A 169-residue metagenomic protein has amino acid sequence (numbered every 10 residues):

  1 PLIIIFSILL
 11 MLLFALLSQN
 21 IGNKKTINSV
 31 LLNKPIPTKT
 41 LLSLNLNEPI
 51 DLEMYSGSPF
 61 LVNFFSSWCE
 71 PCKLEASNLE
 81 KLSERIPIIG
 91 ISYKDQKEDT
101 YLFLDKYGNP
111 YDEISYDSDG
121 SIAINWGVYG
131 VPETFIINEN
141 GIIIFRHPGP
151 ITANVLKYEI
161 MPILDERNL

Functional and structural regions predicted by a protein language model:
P1-T40, L169: N-terminal targeting signals for export/organelle localization
L44-L46, E139: Short, ordered coil/turn segments that flank beta-strands lining enzyme active or ligand-binding pockets
I50-K73, L79: Short active-site neighborhood of thiol/selenol oxidoreductases, capturing the structured segment around
L61-V62, I88, T134: Hydrophobic beta-strand anchors of alpha/beta hydrolase catalytic cores
K73-G108, S118-I124: Structural microenvironment flanking redox-active thiols in thiol-disulfide oxidoreductases
K106-P110, D117-L164: Thiol/disulfide oxidoreductase modules built on the thioredoxin-like
